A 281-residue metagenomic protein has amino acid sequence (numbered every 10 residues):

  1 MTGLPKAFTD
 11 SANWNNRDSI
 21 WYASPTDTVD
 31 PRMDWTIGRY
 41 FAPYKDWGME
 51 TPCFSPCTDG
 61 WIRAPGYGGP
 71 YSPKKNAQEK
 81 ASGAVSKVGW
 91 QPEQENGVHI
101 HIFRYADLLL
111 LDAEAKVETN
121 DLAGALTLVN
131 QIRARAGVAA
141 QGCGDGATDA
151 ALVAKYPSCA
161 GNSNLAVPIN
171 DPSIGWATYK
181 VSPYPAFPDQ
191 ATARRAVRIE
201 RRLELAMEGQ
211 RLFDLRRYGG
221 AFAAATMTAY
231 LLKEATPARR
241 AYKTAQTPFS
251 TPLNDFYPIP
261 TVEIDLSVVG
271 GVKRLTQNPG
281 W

Functional and structural regions predicted by a protein language model:
M1-T2, R63, P92-I102, R133 (+1 more regions): Long, intrinsically disordered, low-complexity segments
T9-R104: Flexible, polar/acidic helix-loop-strand segments at domain edges
